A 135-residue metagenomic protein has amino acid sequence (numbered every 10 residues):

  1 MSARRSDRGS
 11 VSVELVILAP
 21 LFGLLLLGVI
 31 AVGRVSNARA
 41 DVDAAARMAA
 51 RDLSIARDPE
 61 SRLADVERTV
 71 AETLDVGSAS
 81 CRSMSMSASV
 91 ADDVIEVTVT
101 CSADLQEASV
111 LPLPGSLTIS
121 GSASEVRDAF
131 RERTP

Functional and structural regions predicted by a protein language model:
M1-D65: Alpha-helical assembly-interface signal, strongest on the long, hydrophobic N-terminal helix that forms
I55, P59-P135: Short, conserved structural patches
